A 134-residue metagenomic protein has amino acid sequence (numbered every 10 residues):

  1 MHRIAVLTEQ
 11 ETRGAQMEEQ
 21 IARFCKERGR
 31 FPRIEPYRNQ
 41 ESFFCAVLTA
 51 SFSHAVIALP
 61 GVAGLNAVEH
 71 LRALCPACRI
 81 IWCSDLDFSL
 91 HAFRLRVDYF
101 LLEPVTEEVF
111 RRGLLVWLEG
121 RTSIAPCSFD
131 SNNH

Functional and structural regions predicted by a protein language model:
T8: Conserved acidic carboxylate
E11-E35: Two-component/phosphorelay signaling modules centered on CheY-like receiver
P36-S53: Acidic, metal-coordinating helix/loop segments flanking the phosphotransfer/catalytic sites of two-component signaling
V56-I57, A77-D87: A short, hydrophobic beta-strand element within the central beta-sheet of small alpha/beta folds
A63-A77: Short amphipathic alpha-helix used as the core "switch/output" element in two-component signaling
E103: A Lys-centered signature of the CheY-like receiver
E107, R111-H134: CheY-like receiver
